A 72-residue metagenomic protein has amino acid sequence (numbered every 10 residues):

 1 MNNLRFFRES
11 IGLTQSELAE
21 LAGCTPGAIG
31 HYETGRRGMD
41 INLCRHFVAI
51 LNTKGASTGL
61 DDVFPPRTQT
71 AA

Functional and structural regions predicted by a protein language model:
M1-S10, S57-D61: A short, Lys/Arg-rich alpha-helix, primarily the initiator
R8, A19, V48: The alpha-helix within a helix-turn-helix
G12-H31: Short alpha-helical DNA-recognition segment
P26, N42-R45: Major-groove DNA-recognition helix of helix-turn-helix-type DNA-binding domains
E33, L43, L51: DNA major-groove recognition helix of helix-turn-helix
I41-N42, A49, S57-A72: Short, charged recognition helix plus adjacent turn of helix-turn-helix-like nucleic-acid-binding domains
